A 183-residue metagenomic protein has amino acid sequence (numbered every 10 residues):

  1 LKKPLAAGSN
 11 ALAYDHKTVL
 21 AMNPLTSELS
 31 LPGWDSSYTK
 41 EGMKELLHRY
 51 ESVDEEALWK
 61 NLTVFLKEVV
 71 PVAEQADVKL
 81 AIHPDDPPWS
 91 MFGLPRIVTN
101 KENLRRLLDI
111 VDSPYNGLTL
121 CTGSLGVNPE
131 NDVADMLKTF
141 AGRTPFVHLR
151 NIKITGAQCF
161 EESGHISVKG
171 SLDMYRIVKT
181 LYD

Functional and structural regions predicted by a protein language model:
L1-T63: Active-site-proximal, glycine-rich beta->alpha crossover segments in alpha/beta enzymes that shape flexible
K40-R49, E56, K60-K79, W89-D183: Histidine-acidic metal/acid-base catalytic patches
D86: Helix-loop segments that flank and shape redox-cofactor active sites
